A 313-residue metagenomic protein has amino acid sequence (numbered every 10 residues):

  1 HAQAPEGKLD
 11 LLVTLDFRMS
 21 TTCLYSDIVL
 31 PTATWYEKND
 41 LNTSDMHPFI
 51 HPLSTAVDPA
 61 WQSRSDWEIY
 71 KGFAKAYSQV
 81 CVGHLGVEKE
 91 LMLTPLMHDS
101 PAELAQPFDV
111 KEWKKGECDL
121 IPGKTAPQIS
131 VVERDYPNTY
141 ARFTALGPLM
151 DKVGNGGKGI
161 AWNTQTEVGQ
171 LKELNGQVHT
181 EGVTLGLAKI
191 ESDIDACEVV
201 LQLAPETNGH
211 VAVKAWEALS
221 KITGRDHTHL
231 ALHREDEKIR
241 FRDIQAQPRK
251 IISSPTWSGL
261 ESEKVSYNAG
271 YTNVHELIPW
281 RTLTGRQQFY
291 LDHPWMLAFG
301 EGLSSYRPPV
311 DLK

Functional and structural regions predicted by a protein language model:
H1-T14, M19-T34, K38-K313: Domain-level signature for respiratory redox metalloenzymes
